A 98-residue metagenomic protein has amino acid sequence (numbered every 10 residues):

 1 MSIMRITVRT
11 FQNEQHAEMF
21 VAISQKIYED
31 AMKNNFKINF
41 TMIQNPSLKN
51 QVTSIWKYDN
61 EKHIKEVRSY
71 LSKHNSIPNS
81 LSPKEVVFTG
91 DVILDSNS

Functional and structural regions predicted by a protein language model:
M1-S2, S98: Absolute protein N-terminus
S2, A17, F88-V92: Disordered, low-complexity tails and leader-like regions
I3-R9, N39-L71: Short, well-ordered beta-strand segments in beta-rich or mixed alpha/beta enzyme and ligand-binding folds
I6-F11, S24-K26, M32, T89-D91: N-terminal acidic leader/helix
F11-N13, Y58-N60, L94-S96: Non-catalytic surface loops within mature trypsin-like serine protease
E14-E18, K62-K65: Generic alpha-helical secondary structure signal
Q15-T41, S72-S76: Short amphipathic alpha-helical segments
K37-T53, S76-S98: Glycine-rich beta-strand-turn "strand-cap" elements at beta-sheet edges
